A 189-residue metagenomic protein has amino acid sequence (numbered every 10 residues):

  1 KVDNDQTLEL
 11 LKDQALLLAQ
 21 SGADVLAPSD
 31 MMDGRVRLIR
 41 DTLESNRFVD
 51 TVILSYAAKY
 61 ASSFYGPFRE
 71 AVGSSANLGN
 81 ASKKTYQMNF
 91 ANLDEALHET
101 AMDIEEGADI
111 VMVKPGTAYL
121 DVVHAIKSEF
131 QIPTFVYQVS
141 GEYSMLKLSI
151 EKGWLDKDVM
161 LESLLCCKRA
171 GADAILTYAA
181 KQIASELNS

Functional and structural regions predicted by a protein language model:
K1-S189: Alpha/beta enzyme core
